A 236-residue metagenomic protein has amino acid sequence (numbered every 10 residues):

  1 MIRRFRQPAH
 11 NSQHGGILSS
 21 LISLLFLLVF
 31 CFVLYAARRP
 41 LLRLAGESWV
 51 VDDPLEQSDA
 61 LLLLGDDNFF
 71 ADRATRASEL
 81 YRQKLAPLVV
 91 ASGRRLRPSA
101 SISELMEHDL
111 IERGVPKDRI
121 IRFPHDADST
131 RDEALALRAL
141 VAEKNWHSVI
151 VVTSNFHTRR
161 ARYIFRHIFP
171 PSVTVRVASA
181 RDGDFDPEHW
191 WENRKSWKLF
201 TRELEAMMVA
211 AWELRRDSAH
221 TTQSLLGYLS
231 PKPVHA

Functional and structural regions predicted by a protein language model:
I2-P54, H220, G227: N-terminal membrane-anchoring alpha-helices
S12-S19, W191, K195, L199: Membrane-helix interfacial "entry" motifs
C31-R194: A structural signal for short, hydrophobic/glycine-enriched beta-strand patches
N193-Q223: A transmembrane-helix-recognition feature enriched in membrane-embedded lipid enzymes and envelope glyco-/phospholipid
Y228-A236: Extracytoplasmic/luminal low-complexity segments enriched in Pro/Gly and acidic/polar residues that act as flexible
